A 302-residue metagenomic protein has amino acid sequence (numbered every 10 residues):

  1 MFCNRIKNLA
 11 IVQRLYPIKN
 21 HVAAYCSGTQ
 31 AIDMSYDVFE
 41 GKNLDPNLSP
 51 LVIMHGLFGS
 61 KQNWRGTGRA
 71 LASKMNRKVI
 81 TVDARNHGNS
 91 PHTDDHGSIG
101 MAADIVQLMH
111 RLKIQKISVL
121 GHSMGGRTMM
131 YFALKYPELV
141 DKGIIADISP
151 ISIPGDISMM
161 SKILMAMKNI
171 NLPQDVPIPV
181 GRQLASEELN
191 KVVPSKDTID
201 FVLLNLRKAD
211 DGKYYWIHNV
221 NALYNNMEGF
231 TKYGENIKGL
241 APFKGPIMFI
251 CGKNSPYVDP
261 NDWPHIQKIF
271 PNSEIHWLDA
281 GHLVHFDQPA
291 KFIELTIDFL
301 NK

Functional and structural regions predicted by a protein language model:
M1-V52, R69, S73-R77, I114 (+2 more regions): Alpha/beta-hydrolase fold catalytic core
D37-D45, R65-G66, S73-L120, M124 (+2 more regions): Active-site loop/oxyanion-hole signature of alpha/beta-hydrolase fold enzymes
V52-G56, C251: The conserved beta1-alpha1 loop
G56-G59, S123: Active-site glycine-rich loops that stabilize anionic/oxyanionic intermediates across multiple enzyme folds
M130-L134, L139-P179, A185, D259: Flexible "cap/lid" loop of the alpha/beta hydrolase fold
D175-Y233: Conserved alpha/beta-hydrolase catalytic His-Asp/Glu region
D210-I269, E274: Conserved serine/cysteine hydrolase catalytic core
A280-E294: Catalytic histidine-centered segment of alpha/beta-hydrolase-like enzymes
